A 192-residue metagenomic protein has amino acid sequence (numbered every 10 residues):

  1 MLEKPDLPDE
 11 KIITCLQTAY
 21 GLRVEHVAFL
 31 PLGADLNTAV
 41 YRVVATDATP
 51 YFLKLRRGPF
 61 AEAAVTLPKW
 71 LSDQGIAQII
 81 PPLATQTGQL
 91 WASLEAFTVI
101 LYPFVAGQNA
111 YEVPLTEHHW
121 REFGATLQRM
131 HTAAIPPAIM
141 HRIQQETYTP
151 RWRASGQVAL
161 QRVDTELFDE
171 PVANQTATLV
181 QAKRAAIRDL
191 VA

Functional and structural regions predicted by a protein language model:
M1-V27: Juxta-kinase regulatory segment immediately upstream of eukaryotic protein kinase catalytic domains
E3-K4, A28-P31, F52-P59: A short N-terminal beta->alpha junction/helix N-cap motif
P8, P31-D35, L94: Short secondary-structure boundary/capping elements
L22-A45: ATP-binding glycine-rich phosphate-binding loop
L36-V44, F52-L53, P82, A185-A192: Active-site acidic catalytic loop and adjacent metal/ATP-binding pocket of ATP-dependent phosphoryl transfer enzymes
T46-R142: ATP-binding pocket architecture of kinase catalytic cores
V113, E117-A182: A cross-family kinase active-site recognition segment
